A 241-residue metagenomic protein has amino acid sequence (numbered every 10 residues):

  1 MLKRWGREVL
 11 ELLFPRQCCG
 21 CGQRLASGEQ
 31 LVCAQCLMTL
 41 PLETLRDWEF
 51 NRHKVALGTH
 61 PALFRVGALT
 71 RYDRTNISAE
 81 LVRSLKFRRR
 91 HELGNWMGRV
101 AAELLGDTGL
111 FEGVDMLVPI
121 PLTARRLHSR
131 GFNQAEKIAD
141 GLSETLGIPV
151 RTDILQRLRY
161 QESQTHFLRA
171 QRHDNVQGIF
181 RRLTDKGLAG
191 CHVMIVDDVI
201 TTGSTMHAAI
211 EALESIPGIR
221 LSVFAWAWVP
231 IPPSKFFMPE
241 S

Functional and structural regions predicted by a protein language model:
M1-V196, T201-S241: Glycine-rich phosphate/pyrophosphate-handling loop used in enzymes and phosphotransfer proteins
